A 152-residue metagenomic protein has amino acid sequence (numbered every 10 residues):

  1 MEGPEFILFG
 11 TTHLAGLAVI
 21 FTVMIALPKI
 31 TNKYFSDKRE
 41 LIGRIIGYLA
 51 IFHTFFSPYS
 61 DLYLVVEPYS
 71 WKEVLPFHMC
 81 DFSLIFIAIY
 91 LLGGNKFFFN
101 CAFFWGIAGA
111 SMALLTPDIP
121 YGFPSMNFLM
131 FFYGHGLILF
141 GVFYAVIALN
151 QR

Functional and structural regions predicted by a protein language model:
M1-T22: Hydrophobic transmembrane alpha-helical segments in integral membrane proteins
H13-V19, P68-C80, N100-F103: Structural signature of hydrophobic alpha-helical transmembrane segments
G16-P28, D81-L92, G136-A148: Hydrophobic cores of alpha-helical transmembrane segments in multi-pass inner/ER membrane proteins, independent
I30-R44, L92-F98, A148-R152: Membrane-interface helix-boundary motifs at transmembrane edges
E40-I45, F99-I107, L129-F132: Cytoplasmic-side transmembrane-helix entry/capping segments in multi-pass membrane proteins
A50-Y59, G106-D118: Aromatic-anchored segments of alpha-helical transmembrane domains
L62-W71, G93-F97, P117-L129: Membrane-interface helix caps and helix-loop-helix hairpins in membrane proteins
P117-R152: A contiguous pocket-lining binding segment that forms or flanks enzyme active sites
